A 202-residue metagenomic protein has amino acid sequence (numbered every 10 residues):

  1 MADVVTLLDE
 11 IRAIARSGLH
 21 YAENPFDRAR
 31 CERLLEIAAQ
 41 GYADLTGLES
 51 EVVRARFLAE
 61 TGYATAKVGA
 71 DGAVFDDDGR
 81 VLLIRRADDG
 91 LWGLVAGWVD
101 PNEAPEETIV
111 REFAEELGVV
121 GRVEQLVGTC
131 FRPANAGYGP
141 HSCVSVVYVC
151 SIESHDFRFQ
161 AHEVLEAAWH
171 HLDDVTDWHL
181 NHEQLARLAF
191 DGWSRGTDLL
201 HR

Functional and structural regions predicted by a protein language model:
M1-R33, I37, L91, F157 (+1 more regions): Nudix hydrolase/Nudix homology domain
A2-T6, E49, A104: Secondary-structure junction/capping motif
S17-Y21, E60, P133: Alpha-helix C-capping/helix-to-loop hinge sites
P25-D71: Acidic, metal-coordinating catalytic segment for phosphate/diphosphate chemistry, firing primarily on the Nudix
L48-V52, E103, D198-L199: Juxtamembrane/interface motifs at transmembrane-helix termini
R54-G93, G121, Q125: N-terminal strand-loop-strand
V99-V123, C130-L188, H201: Unchanged
